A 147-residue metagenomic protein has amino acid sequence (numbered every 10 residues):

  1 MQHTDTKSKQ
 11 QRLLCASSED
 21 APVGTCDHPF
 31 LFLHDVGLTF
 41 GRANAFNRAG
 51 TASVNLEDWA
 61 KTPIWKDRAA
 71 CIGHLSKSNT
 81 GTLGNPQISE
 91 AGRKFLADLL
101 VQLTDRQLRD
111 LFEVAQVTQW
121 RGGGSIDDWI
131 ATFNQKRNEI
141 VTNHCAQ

Functional and structural regions predicted by a protein language model:
H3, S8-P22: Catalytic-loop signature of eukaryotic-like protein kinases
S18-Q147: C-terminal catalytic region of ATP-dependent kinase domains
